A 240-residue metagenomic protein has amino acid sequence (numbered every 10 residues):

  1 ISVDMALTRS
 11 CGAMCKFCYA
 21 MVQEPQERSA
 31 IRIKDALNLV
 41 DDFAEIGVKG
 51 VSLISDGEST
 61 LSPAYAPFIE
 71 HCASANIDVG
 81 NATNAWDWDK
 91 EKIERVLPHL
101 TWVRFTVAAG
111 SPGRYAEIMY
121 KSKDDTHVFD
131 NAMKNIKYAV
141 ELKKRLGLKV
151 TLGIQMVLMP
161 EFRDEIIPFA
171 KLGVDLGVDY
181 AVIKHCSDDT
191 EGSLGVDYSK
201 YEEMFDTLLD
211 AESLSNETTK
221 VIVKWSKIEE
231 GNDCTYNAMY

Functional and structural regions predicted by a protein language model:
I1-D35: Canonical Radical SAM [4Fe-4S] cluster-binding loop centered on the CxxxCxxC motif and its immediate flanking residues
A6, Q26-E27, I31, E45 (+2 more regions): Radical SAM enzyme [4Fe-4S]-AdoMet core and its adjacent flexible, acidic and glycine-rich loops/tails across
A13, Q23, A36-P112: Conserved SAM/AdoMet-binding glycine-rich loop
Y19-V22, K92, I118-M119: Short, flexible helix/strand-to-coil boundary loops that buttress conserved ligand/catalytic motifs in alpha/beta
Y19-V22, S55, T83, M156 (+1 more regions): Residue-level recognition of beta-strand->loop/alpha-helix junctions
M21, L53-I54, W225-I228: Short linear capping/connector segments at secondary-structure termini
